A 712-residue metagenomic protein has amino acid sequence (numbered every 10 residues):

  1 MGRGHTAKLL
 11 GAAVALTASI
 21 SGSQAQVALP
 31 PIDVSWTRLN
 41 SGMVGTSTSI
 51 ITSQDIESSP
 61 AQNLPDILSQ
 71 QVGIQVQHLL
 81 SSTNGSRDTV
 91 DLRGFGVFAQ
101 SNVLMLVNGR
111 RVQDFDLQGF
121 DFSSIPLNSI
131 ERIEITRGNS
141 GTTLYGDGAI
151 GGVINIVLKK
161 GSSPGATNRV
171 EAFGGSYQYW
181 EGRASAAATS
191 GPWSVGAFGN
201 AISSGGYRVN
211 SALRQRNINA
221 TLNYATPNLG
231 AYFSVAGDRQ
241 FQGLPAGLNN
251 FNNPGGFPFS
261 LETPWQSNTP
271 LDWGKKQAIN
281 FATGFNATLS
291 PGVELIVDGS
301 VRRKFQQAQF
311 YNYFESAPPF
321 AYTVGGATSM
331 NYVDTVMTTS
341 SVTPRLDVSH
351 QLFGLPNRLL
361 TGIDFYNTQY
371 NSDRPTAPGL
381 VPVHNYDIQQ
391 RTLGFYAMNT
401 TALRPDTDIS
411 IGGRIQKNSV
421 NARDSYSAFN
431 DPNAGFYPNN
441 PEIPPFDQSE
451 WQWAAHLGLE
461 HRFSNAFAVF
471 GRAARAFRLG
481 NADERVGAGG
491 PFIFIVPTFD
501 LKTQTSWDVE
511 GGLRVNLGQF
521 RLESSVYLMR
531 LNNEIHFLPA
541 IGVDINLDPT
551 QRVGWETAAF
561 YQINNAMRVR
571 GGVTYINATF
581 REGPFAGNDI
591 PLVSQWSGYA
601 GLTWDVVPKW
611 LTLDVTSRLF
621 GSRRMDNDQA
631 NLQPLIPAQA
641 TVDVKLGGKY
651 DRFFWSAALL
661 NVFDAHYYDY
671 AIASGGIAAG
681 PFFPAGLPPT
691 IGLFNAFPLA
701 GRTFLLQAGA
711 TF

Functional and structural regions predicted by a protein language model:
T37, P65, S69-R110, D114: Extracytoplasmic beta-strand/coil segments of soluble accessory domains associated with Gram-negative outer-membrane
R110-G138, V157, D500, P539: Short acidic/polar hinge/loop motifs at secondary-structure boundaries that mediate gating or recognition
T142, V153, V157-A188, G199 (+2 more regions): Short strand-turn segments of transmembrane beta-barrel domains in outer membranes, especially the first one or two
G174-S203, R208-G247, L271-S290, E294 (+4 more regions): Transmembrane beta-barrel wall of Gram-negative outer-membrane proteins
L229-A236, K275-N433, E460-R462, F520-V526: Face-selective signature of the C-terminal outer-membrane beta-barrel domain
G284, T288, E294-S300, K304-N312 (+5 more regions): Membrane-embedded beta-barrel scaffold of Gram-negative outer-membrane proteins
I409, K417, R521, V526-L531 (+2 more regions): Gram-negative outer-membrane beta-barrel transporters
F477, V569, L619-D628, G648-F712: C-terminal beta-signal and adjacent terminal beta-strands/loops of Gram-negative outer-membrane beta-barrel proteins
